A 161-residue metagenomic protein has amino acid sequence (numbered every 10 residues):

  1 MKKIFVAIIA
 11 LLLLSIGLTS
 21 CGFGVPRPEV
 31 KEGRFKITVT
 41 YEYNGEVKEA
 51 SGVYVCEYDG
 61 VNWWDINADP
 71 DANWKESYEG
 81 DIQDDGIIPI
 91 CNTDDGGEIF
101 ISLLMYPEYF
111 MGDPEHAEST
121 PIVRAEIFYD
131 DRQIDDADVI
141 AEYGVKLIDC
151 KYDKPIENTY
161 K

Functional and structural regions predicted by a protein language model:
M1-I4: Positively charged n-region of N-terminal signal peptides that target proteins for export
V6-L13: Sec-dependent N-terminal signal peptides
G17-S20: C-terminal motif of bacterial Sec signal peptides marking the signal peptidase cleavage site
F23-K36, T40-K161: Non-catalytic macromolecular-recognition regions in eukaryotic signaling proteins
